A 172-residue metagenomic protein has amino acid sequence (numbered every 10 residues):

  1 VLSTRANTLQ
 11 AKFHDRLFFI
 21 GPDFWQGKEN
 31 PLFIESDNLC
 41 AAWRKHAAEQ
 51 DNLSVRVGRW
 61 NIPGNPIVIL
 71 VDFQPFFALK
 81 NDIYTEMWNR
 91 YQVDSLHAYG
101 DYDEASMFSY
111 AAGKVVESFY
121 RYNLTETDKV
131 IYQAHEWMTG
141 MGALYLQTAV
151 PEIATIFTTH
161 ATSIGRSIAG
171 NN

Functional and structural regions predicted by a protein language model:
V1-N172: Catalytic cores of nucleotide-sugar-dependent glycosyltransferases that transfer UDP/GDP/TDP-activated
